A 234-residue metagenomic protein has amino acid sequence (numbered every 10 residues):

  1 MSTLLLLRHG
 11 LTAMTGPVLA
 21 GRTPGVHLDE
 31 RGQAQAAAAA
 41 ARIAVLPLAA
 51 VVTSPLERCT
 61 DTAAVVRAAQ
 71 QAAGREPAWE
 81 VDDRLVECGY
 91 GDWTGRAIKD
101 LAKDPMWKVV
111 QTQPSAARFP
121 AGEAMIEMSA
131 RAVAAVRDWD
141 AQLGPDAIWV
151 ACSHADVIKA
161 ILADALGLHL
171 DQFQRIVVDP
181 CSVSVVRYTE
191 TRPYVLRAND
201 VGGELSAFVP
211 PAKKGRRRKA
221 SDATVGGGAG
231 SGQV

Functional and structural regions predicted by a protein language model:
S2, C88-K99, A141, P145-A147 (+1 more regions): Acidic, low-complexity terminal tails and accessory targeting/binding regions of phosphate-metabolizing enzymes
S2, L7-G74: Active-site-proximal alpha-helix that buttresses catalytic centers in soluble enzyme cores
T3-L7, A147-S153, V157: Beta-strand elements within well-structured catalytic alpha/beta cores of enzymes that handle phosphate/sulfate esters
G10, A155, D200: Active-site metal-binding loops of divalent metal-dependent hydrolases
A37-A44, S129, V133-A141: Generic structural signal for well-ordered alpha-helical scaffold segments
L48-P55, E80-V81, I148-C152: Short glycine-rich phosphate-binding loop at a beta-alpha junction
V65, A160, D164: Active-site signature of alpha/beta-hydrolase-fold catalytic machinery across serine- and Asp/Cys-nucleophile hydrolases
A69-A134, R187, R197, V209 (+1 more regions): Phosphate-handling substructures
